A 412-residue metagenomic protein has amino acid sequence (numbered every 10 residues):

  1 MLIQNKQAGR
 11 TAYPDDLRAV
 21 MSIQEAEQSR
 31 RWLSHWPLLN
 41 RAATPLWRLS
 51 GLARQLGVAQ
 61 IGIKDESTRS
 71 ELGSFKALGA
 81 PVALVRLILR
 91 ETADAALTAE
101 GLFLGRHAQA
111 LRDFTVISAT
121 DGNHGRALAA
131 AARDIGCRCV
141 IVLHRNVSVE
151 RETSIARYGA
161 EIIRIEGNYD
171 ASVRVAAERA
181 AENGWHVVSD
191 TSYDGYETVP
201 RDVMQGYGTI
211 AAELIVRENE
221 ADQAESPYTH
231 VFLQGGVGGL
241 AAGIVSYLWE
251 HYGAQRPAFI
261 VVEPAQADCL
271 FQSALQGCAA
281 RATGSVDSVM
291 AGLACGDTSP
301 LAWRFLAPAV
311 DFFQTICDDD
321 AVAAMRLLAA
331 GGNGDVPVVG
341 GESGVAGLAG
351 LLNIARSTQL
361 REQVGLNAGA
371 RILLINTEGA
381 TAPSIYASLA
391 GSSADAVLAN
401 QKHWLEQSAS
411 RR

Functional and structural regions predicted by a protein language model:
M1-R412: PLP-dependent amino-acid enzyme catalytic core
